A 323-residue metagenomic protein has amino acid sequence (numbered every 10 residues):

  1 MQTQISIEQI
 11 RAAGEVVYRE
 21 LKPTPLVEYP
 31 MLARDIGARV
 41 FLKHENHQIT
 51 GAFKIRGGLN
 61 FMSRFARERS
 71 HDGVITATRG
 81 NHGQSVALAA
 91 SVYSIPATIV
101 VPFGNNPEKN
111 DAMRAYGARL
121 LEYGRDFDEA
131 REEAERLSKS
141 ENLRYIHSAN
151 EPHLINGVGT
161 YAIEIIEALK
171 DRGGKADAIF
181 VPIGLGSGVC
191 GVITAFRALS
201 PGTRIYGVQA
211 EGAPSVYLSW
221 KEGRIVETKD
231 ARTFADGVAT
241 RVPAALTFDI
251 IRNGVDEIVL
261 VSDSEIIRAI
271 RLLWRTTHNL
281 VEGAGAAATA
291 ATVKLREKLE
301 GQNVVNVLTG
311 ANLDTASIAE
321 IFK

Functional and structural regions predicted by a protein language model:
M1-K323: PLP-dependent amino-acid enzyme catalytic core
